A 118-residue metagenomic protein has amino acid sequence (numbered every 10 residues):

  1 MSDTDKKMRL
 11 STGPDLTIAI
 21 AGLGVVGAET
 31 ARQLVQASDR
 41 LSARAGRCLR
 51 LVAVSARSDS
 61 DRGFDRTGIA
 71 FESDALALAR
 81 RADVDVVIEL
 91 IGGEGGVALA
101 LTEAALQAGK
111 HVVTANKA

Functional and structural regions predicted by a protein language model:
S2-A108: N-terminal glycine-/serine-/threonine-rich beta1-alpha1-beta2 phosphate-ribose binding loop of Rossmann-like
H111-V113: A short hydrophobic/small-residue beta-strand
